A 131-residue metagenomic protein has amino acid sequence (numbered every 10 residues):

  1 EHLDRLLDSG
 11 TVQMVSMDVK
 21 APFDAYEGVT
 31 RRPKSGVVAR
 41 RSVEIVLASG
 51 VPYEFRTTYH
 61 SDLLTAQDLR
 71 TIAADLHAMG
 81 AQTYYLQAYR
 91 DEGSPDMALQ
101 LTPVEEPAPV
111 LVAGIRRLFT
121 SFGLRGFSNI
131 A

Functional and structural regions predicted by a protein language model:
E1-V104: Conserved AdoMet/S-adenosylmethionine-binding subsite of the radical SAM
P109-A131: A C-terminal junction/extension of Radical SAM enzymes
